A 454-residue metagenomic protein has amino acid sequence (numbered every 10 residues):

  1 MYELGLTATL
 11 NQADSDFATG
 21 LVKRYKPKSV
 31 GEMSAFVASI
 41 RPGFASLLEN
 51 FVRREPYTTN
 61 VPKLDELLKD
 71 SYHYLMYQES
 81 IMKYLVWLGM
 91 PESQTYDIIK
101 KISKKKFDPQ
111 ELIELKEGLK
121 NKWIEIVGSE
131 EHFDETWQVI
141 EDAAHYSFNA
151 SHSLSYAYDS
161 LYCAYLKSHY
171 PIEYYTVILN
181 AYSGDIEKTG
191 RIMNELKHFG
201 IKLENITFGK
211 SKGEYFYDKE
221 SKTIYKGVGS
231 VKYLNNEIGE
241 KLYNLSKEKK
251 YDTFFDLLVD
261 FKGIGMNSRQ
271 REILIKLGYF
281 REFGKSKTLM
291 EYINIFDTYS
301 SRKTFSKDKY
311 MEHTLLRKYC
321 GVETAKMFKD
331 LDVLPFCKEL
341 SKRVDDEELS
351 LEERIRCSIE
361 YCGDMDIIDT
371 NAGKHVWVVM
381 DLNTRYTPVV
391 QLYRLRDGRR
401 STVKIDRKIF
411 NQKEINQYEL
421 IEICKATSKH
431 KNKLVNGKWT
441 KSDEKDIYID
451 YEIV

Functional and structural regions predicted by a protein language model:
M1-V454: Noncatalytic, beta-rich nucleic-acid-contacting surfaces in large DNA/RNA-processing enzymes
